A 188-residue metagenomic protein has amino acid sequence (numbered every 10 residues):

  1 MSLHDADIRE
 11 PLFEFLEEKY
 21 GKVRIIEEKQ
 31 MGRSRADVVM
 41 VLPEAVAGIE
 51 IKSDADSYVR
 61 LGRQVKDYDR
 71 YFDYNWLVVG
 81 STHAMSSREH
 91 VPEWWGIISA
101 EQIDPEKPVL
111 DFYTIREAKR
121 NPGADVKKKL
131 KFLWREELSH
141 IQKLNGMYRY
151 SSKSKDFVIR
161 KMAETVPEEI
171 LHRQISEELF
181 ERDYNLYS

Functional and structural regions predicted by a protein language model:
M1-S2, Y148: General N-terminal leader/first-domain-start detector
L3-P43, K161: Active-site metal-binding core of divalent-cation-utilizing nuclease and nuclease-like domains
M31-V46, R88-P105: Conserved N-terminal glycine/acidic-rich loop preference
R33, A55-D56: Short acidic loop-to-helix transition motifs that present clustered carboxylates
A45-D54: Active-site ExK catalytic segment of metal-dependent nucleases
D56-S99: Catalytic cores of nucleic-acid endonucleases
G96-S188: Non-catalytic C-terminal interaction segments of nucleic acid-processing enzymes
